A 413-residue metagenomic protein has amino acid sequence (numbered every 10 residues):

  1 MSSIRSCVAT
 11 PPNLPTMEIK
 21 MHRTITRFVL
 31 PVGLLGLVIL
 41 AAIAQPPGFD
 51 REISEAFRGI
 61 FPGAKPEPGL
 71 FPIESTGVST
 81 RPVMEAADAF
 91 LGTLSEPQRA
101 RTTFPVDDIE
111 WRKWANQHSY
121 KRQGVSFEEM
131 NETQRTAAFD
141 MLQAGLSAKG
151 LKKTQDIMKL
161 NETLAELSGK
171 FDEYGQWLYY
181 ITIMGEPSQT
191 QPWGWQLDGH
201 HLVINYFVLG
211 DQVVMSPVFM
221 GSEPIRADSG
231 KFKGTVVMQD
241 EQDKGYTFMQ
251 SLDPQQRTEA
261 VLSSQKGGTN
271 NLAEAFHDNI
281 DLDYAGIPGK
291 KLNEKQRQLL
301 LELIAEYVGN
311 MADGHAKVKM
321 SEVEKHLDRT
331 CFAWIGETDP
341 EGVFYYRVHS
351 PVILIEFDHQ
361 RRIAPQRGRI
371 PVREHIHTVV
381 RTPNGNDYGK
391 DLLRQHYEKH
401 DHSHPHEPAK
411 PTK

Functional and structural regions predicted by a protein language model:
E18-R27: Positively charged n-region of N-terminal signal peptides that target proteins for export
V29-L40: Bacterial N-terminal signal peptides
Q45-L94, R101-K413: A cross-kingdom marker for long, charged
